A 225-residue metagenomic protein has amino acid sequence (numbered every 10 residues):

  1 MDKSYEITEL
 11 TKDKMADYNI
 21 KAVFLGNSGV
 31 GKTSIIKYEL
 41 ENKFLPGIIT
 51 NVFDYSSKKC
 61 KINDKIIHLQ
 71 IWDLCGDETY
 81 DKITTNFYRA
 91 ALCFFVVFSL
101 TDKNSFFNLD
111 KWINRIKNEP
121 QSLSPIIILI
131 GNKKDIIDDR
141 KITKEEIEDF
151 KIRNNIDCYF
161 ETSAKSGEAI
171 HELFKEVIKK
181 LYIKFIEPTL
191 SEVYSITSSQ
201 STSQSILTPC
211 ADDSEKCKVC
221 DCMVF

Functional and structural regions predicted by a protein language model:
M1-E192, M223-F225: TRAFAC-class small GTPase G-domain
K179-F225: C-terminal-of-GTPase-core extension/linker across diverse P-loop GTPases
